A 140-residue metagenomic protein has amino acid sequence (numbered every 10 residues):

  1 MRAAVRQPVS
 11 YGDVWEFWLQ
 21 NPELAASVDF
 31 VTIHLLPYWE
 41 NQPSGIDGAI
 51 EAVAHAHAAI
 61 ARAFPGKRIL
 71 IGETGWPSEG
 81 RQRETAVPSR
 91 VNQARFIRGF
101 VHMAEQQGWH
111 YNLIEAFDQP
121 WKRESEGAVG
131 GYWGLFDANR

Functional and structural regions predicted by a protein language model:
M1-L19, G66-T74, W109-P120: Aromatic-lined carbohydrate-recognition surfaces of secreted/lumenal glycan-active proteins
M1-R6, H57-F64, V101, E105: Surface-exposed amphipathic alpha-helices with a cationic face
D13-E51: Aromatic- and acid-rich polysaccharide-binding/catalytic face of secreted or lumenal carbohydrate-active enzymes
P22-D29, R62-P65, E105: Acidic (Asp/Glu)-rich catalytic clusters
I33-P43, A63-Q93, E115-K122: Active-site clefts of carbohydrate-active enzymes
P37-N41, A58-R62, I97-V101, A138-R140: Short, surface-exposed, polar/charged, turn-prone segments marking secondary-structure boundaries
I46-A54, N92-F96: Charged helix-capping and loop-helix junction motifs
Q82-V91, R95, M103-R140: Aromatic-rich peripheral "rim/lid" segments of glycoside hydrolase catalytic domains that contact and position glycan
